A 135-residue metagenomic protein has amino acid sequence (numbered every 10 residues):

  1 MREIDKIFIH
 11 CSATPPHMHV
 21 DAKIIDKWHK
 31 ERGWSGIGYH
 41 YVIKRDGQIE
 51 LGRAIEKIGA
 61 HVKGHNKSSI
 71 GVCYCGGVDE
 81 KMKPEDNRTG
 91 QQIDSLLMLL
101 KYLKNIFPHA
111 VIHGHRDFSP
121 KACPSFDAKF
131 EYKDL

Functional and structural regions predicted by a protein language model:
M1-K57: Short, conserved "active-site rim" segments that organize catalytic pockets and cofactor/ligand binding
M1-S12, R45-I49, A54, H65-I70 (+1 more regions): Basic/polar, cationic surfaces and motifs that engage anionic cell-wall and phosphate/carboxylate ligands
K30, G59, L99-K101: Short, well-ordered helical secondary-structure segments
H40, G71-C73: Residues embedded in well-ordered beta-strands
A60-G64: Short, surface-exposed beta-strand/loop micro-motifs that present aromatic residues
